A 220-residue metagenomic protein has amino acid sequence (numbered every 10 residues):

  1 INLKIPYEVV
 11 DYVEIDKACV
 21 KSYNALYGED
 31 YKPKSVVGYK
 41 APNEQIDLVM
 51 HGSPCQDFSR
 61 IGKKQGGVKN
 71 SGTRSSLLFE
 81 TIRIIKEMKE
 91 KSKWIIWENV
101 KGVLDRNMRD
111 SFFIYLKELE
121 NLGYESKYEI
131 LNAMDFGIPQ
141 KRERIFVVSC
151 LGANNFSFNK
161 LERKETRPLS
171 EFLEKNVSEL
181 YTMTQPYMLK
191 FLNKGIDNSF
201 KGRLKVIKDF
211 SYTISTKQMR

Functional and structural regions predicted by a protein language model:
I1-I5: Conserved SAM-binding loop of SAM-dependent methyltransferases across substrates and taxa, primarily the Class I
V9-D11: Short beta-strand element of Class I
V13-I15, E98-N99: Conserved acidic E/D residue at the C-terminus of a beta-strand in Rossmann-like folds
K17-K21: Short alpha-helix immediately C-terminal to the canonical SAM-binding loop
G28-S35: Conserved SAM-binding strand-loop segment of SAM-dependent methyltransferases
G38-L48, F58-R220: Class I S-adenosyl-L-methionine
P54: Short glycine-/small-residue-rich Rossmann-like dinucleotide-binding loops
